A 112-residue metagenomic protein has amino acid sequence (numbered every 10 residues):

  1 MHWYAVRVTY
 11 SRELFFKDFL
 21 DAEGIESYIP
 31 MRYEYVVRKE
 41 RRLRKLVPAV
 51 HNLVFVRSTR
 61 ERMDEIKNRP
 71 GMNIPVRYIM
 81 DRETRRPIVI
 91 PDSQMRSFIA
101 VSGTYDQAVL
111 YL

Functional and structural regions predicted by a protein language model:
M1-L112: Acidic-enriched and Gly/Ser
